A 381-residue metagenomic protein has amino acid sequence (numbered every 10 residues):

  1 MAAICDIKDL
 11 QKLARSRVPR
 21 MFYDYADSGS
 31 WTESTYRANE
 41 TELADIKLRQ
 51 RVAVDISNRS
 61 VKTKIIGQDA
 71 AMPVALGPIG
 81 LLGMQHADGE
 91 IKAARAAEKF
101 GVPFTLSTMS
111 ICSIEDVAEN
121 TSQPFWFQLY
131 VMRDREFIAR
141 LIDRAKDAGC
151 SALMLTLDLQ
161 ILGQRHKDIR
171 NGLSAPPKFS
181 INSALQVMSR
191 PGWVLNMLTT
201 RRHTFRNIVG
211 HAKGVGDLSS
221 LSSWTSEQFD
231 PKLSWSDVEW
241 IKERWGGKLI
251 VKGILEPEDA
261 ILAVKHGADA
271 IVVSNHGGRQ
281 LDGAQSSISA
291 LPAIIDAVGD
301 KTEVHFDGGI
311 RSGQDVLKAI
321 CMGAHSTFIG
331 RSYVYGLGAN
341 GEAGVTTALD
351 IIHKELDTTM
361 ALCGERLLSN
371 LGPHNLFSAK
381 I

Functional and structural regions predicted by a protein language model:
M1-A44, S289-I381: Alpha/beta catalytic cores of nucleotide-metabolism and tRNA/nucleoside-modifying enzymes
M1-G67, P176-L233, S369-L371, F377-I381: An N-cap/entry alpha-helix motif that binds or orients negatively charged groups
S30-W31, T108-C112, R133, L255 (+1 more regions): Short beta->alpha linker loops
K47, K62-K64, P73-G77, P103-S107 (+2 more regions): Short, conserved beta-strand segments within well-ordered enzyme catalytic domains that often line or immediately flank
A70-M109, I114: Glycine-rich active-site/cofactor-binding loop and its immediate structural neighborhood
A75-L81, P124-Y130, S222-W224: Short, basic, glycine/proline-bearing loop/turn elements
L81, R95, N120, E136-F306 (+2 more regions): Alpha/beta enzyme core
K99-N120, P124-I138: A gly/proline- and charged-residue-enriched helix-loop-helix capping module
